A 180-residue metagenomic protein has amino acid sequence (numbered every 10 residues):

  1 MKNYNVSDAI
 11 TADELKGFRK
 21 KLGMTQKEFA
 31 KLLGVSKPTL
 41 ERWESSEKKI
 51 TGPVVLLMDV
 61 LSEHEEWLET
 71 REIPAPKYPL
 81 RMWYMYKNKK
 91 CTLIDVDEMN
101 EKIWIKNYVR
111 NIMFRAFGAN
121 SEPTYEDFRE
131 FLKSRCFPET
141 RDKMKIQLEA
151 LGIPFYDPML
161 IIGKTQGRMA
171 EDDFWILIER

Functional and structural regions predicted by a protein language model:
K2-K21, T25-K27, K31-L32, S36-P38 (+2 more regions): Phosphate/dinucleotide-binding and metal-coordinating scaffold of catalytic cores in nucleotide-dependent enzymes
